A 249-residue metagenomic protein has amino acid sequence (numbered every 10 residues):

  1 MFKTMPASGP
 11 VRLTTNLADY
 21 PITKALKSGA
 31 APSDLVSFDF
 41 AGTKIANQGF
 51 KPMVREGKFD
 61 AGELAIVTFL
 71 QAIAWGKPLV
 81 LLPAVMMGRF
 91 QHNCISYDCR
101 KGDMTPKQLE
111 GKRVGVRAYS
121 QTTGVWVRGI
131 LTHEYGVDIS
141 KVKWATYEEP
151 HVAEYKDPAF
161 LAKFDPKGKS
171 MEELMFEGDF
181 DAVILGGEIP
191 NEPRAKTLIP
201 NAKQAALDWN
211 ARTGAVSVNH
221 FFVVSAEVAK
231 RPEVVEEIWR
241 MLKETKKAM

Functional and structural regions predicted by a protein language model:
M1-P10: Short, low-complexity disordered leader/linker segments with a strong preference for bacterial N-terminal type II
F2, K101-G102, K169-S170: A generic local structural motif
G9, R89, Q108, A215-V216: A short, structural micro-pattern
T14-S140, W144-A153: Short, glycine-/small- and polar/acidic-enriched structural segments that line small-molecule recognition paths
A74-K77, V152-Y155, P190-L198: Short secondary-structure transition/capping segments
I130-V183: Compact, aliphatic and Gly/Pro-tolerant "microcore" segments centered on a short helix or tight beta-hairpin and their
F160-M249: Pocket-lining segment of extracytoplasmic ligand-binding domains
